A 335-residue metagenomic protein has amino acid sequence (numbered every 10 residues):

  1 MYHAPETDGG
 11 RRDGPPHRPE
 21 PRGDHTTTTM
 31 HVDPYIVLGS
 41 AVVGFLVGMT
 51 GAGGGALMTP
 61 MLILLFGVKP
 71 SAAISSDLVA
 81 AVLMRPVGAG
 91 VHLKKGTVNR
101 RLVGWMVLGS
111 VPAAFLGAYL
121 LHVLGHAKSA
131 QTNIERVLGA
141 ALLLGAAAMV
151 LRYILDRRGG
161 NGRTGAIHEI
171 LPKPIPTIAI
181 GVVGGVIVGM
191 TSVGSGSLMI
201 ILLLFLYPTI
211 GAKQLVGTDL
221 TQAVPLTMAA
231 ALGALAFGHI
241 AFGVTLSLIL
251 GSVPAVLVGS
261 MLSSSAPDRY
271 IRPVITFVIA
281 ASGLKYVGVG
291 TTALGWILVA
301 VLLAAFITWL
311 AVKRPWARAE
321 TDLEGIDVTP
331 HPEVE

Functional and structural regions predicted by a protein language model:
Y2-H3, R11, H17-V43, L64 (+2 more regions): Juxtamembrane transmembrane-helix boundary motif
V43, V47, G184-G189, L204 (+4 more regions): Hydrophobic transmembrane alpha-helices of secondary-active solute transporters
L46-A56, V188-G196: Short helix-coil transition sites and intra-membrane helix breaks within transmembrane domains of multi-pass
T50-V103: Juxtamembrane transmembrane-helix termini in multi-pass membrane transport proteins
M58-A72, L198-Q214: Interfacial segments of multi-pass membrane proteins
M58-P60, P86-V98, G185-G189, M199-I201 (+2 more regions): Generic transmembrane alpha-helix signature in multi-pass membrane proteins, especially transporters/channels
I74-V82, V107-V111, V216-V224, S252-V253 (+1 more regions): Transmembrane helix-bundle signature of multi-pass membrane transporters/permeases
